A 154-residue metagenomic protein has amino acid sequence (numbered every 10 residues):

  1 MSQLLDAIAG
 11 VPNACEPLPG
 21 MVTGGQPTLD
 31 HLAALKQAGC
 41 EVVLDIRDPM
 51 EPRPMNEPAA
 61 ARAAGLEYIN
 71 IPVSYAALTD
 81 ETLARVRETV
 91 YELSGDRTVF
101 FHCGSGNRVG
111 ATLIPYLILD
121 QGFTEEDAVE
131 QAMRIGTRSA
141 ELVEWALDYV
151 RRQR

Functional and structural regions predicted by a protein language model:
M1-V99, I114-R154: Cys-dependent protein tyrosine phosphatase-like superfamily
C103: Short cysteine clusters
V109-G110: Catalytic nucleophile loop
